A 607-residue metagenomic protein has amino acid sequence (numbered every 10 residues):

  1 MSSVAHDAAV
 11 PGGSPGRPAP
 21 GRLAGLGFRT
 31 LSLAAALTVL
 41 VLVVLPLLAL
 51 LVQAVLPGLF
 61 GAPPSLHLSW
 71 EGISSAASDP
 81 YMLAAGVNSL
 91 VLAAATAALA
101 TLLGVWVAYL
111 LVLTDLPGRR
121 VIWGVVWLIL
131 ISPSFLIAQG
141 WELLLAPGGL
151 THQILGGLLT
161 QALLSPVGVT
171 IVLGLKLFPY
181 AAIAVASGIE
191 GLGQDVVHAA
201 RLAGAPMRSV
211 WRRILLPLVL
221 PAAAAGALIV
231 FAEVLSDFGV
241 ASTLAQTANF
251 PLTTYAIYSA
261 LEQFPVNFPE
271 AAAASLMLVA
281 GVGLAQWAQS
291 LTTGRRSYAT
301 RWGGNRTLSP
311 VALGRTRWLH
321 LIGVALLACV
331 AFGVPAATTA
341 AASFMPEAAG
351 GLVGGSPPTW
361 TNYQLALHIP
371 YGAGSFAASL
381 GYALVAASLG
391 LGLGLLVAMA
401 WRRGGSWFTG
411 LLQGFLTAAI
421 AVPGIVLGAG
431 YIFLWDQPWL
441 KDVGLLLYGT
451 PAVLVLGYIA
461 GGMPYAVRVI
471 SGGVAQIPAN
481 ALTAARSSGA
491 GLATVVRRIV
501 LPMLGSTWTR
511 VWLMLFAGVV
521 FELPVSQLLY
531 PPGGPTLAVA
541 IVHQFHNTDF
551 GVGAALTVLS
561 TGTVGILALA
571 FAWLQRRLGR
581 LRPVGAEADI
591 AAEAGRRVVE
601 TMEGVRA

Functional and structural regions predicted by a protein language model:
M1-L37, R208, Q289-L327, W407 (+1 more regions): Transmembrane alpha-helical segments of polytopic membrane transport and secretion proteins
P11-P20, F60-W70, S75-A76, L352-S356 (+1 more regions): Short, membrane-interfacial amphipathic segments enriched in basic
A24-G61, S74-E190, L218-G239, T243 (+10 more regions): Membrane-water interface segments at the C-terminal ends of transmembrane alpha-helices in multi-pass inner-membrane
L59, S65, P206, R296-A312 (+2 more regions): Juxtamembrane inter-helical linkers in multi-pass membrane proteins
A62, G239-P265, G351-S356, L523-F550 (+1 more regions): Glycine-rich helix-loop "coupling/hinge" segments at transmembrane-helix boundaries in multipass transporters
L66, G86, G204-A205, F376: Polytopic alpha-helical membrane proteins, predominantly small-molecule transporters/carriers
T114, I189-V219, G404, T483-L504 (+1 more regions): Short helix-to-coil transition segments within interhelical loops that connect adjacent transmembrane helices
V196, F268, A481, L523: Helix-turn-helix DNA-binding elements, focusing on the entry/boundary residues of the two helices that contact DNA
